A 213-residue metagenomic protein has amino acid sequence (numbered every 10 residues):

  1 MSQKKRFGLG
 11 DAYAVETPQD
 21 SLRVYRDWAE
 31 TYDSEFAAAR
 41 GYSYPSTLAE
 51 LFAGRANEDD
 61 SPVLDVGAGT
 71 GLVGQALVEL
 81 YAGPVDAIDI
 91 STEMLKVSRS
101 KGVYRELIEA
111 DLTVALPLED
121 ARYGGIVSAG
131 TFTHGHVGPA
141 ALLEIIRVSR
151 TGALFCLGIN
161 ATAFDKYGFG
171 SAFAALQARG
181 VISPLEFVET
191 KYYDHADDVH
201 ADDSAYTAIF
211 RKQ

Functional and structural regions predicted by a protein language model:
M1-T31: N-terminal, positively charged/glycine-rich alpha-helical extensions of SAM-dependent methyltransferases
S34-A49: Conserved SAM-binding loop and adjacent beta-strand
L64-A115: Class I SAM-dependent methyltransferase SAM/SAH-binding core
L116-I126: A short acidic, Gly/Pro-enriched loop at the edge of an enzyme's catalytic core that lines a small-molecule cofactor
A129-G130, G158: Residues lining the SAM
A140-T151: A short glycine-rich, Lys/Arg-flanked "PGG" loop and its adjoining helix->strand segment in the class I
C156-V181, L185: Conserved class I S-adenosyl-L-methionine
V181-Q213: Class I S-adenosyl-L-methionine
